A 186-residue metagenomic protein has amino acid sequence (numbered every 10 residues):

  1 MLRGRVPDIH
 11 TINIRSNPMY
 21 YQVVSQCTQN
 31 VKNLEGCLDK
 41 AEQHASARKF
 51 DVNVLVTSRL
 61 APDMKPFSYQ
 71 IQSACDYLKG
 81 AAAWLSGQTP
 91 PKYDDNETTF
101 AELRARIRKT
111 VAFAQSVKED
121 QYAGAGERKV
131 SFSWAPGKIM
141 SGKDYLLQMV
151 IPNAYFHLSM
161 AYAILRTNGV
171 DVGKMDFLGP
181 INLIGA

Functional and structural regions predicted by a protein language model:
G4-P18: Short, Lys/Arg-enriched N-terminal segments with co-localized hydrophobic residues within the first ~10-30 amino acids
M19-A47, K65-A83, P152-F156: Alpha-helical bundle segments that constitute or directly flank the non-heme di-iron/ferroxidase center
C37-K40, Y77, F113, V117 (+1 more regions): Generic, well-ordered alpha-helical scaffold segments in large soluble proteins
S46-T57, S116-L146, L178-P180: Acidic interhelical loop/turn segments
V56-P90, I139-D176: Short, contiguous alpha-helical
K79, A83-D120: Helix-adjacent hinge/juxtasegments
K174-G185: Short, highly charged C-terminal tails/helix-capping segments
